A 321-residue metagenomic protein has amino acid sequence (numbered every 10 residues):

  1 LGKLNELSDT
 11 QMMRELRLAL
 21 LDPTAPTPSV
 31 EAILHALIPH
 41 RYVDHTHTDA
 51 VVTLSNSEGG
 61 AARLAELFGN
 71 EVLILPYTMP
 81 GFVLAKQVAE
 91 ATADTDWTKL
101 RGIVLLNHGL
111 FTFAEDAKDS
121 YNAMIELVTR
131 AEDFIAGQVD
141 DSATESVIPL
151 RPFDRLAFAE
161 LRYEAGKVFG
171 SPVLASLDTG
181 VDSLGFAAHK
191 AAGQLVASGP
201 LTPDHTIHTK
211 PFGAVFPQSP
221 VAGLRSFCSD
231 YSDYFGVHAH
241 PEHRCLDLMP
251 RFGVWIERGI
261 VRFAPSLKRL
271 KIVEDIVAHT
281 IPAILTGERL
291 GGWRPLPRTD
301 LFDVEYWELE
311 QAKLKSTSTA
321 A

Functional and structural regions predicted by a protein language model:
L1-A321: Glycine-rich flexible loops
